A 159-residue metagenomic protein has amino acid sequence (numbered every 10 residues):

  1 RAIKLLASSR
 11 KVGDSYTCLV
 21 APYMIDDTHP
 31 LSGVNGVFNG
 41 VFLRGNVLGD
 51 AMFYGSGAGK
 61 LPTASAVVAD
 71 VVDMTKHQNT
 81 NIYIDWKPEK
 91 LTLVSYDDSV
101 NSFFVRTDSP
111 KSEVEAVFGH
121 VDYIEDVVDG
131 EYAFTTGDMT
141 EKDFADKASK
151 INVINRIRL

Functional and structural regions predicted by a protein language model:
R1-L159: NAD(P)-dependent dehydrogenase/reductase Rossmann-like domain
